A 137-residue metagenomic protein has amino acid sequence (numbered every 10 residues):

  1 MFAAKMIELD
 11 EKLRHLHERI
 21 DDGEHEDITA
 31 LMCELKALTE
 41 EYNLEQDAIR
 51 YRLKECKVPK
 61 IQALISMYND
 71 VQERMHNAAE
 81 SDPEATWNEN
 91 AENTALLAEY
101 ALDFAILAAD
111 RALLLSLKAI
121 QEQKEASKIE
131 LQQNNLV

Functional and structural regions predicted by a protein language model:
M1-C56, K60-D70: Leu/Val/Ala/Ile-rich N-terminal alpha-helices, chiefly Sec-type signal peptides and the beginnings
E26, P59, Q121-E122, I129: Flexible domain-boundary/linker segments
N43-L53, M75-A78, Y100-R111: Amphipathic alpha-helical coiled-coil segments
Y51-E92, L96: Extended, amphipathic alpha-helical coiled-coil scaffold segments used for oligomerization/tethering in eukaryotic
N88-K128: Amphipathic alpha-helical binding modules
L131-V137: Extended, charged low-complexity scaffolding/tethering segments
